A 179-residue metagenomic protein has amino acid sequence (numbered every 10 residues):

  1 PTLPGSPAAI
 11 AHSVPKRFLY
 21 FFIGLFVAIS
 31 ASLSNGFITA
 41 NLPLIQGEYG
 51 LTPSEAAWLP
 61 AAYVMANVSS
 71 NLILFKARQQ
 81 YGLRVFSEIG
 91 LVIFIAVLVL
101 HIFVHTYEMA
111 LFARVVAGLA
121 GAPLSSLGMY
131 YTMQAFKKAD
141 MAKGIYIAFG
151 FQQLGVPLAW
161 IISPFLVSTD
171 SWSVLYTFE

Functional and structural regions predicted by a protein language model:
P1-L33, G47: Cytosolic juxtamembrane N-terminal segment immediately preceding the first transmembrane helix of multi-pass
A11, L44-E55, S163-V174: Extracellular/lumenal inter-transmembrane loop segments of multi-pass membrane transporters
P15-F18, A31, F37-I38, Y49 (+5 more regions): Recognition helices and adjacent regulatory flanks at domain boundaries
I23, G36-N41: Helix-loop boundary and gating motifs at the non-cytosolic
G36, V64-L72, A122, V156-P157: Residue-level signature of mid-helix packing/kink "hotspots" within the transmembrane helices of 12-pass Major
T39-S70, M109: Extracellular/periplasmic helix-loop-helix junction of adjacent transmembrane segments in MFS-like secondary
F75, Q79-E179: Helix-loop-helix hairpins in multi-pass membrane proteins, especially solute transporters
